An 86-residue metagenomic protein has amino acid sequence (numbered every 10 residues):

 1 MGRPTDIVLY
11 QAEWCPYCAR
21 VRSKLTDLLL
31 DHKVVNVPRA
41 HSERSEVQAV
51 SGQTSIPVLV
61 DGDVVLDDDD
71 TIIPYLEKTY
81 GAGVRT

Functional and structural regions predicted by a protein language model:
M1-E13, A19-T86: GST-like domain detector, emphasizing the conserved glutathione-binding G-site in the N-terminal thioredoxin-like
